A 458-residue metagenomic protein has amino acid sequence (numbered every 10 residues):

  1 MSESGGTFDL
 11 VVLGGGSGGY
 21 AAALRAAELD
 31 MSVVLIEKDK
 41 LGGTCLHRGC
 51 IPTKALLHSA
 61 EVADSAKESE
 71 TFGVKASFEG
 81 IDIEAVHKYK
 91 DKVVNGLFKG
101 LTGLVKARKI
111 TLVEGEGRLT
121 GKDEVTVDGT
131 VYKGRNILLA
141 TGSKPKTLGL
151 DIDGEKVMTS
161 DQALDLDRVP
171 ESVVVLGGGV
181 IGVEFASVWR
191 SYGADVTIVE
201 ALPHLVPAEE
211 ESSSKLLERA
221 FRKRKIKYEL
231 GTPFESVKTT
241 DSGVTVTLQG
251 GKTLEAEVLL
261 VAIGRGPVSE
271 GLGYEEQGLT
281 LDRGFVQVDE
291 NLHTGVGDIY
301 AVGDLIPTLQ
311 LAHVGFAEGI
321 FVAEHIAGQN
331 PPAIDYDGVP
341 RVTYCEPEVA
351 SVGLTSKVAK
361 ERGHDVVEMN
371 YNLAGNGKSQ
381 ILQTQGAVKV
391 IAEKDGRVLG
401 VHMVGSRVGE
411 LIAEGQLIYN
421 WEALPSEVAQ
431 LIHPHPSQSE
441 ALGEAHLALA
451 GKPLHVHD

Functional and structural regions predicted by a protein language model:
S2-F8, L24-M31, I36-V169, T197 (+6 more regions): Glycine-rich flavin
E3-G16, V169-G179: Beta1/beta-strand and adjacent pyrophosphate-binding region of the FAD-binding site in flavoprotein oxidoreductases
F8-L35, G182-R190: N-terminal Rossmann-like FAD-binding beta1-loop-alpha1 element of flavoenzymes
V11-L13, G117, Y132-G142, V175-L176 (+4 more regions): Short hydrophobic core segments
L13-G16, A27-D39, T44, I51 (+3 more regions): Flexible, glycine-rich terminal cap/loop adjacent to redox cofactors in electron-transfer oxidoreductases
E114, D289-E290, A392-K394: Short, acidic, Ser/Thr-enriched surface-loop or helix-capping motifs
D128-T130, F234, T247-T253, R265: A structured beta-alpha segment of the ubiquitous adenosine-cofactor-binding alpha/beta core
D153-P170, T253-G328, E414-Q416: FAD-site-proximal beta/loop scaffold in flavoenzymes
